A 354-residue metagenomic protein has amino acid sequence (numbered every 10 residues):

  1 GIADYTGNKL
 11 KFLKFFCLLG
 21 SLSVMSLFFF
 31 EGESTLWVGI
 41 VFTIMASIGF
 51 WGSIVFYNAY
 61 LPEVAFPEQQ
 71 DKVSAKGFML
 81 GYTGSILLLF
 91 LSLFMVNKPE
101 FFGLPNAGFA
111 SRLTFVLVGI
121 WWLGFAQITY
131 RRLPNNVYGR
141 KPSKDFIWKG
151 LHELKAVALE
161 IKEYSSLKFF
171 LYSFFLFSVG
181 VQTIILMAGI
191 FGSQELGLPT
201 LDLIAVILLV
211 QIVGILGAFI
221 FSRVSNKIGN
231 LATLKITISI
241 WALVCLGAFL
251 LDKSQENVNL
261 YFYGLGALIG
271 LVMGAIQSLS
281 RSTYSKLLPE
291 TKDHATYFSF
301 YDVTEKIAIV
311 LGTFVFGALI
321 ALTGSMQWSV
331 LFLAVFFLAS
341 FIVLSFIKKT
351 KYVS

Functional and structural regions predicted by a protein language model:
G1-N8, L216-N230, I320: Helix-to-loop junctions at the C-terminal end of transmembrane segments in multipass secondary transporters
K14-E33, S239-E256: C-terminal ends and interior cores of transmembrane alpha-helices in multi-pass membrane transporters/permeases
S23, S34-S53, N259-I276: Hydrophobic core of transmembrane alpha-helices in multi-pass small-molecule transporters, especially MFS/SLC-type
M95-I120, A318-F337: A membrane-interface helix-boundary motif in multi-pass transporters
W121-R132, I276, L311, A318 (+1 more regions): Multi-pass alpha-helical transporter architecture, strongest for 12-TM Major Facilitator/SLC carriers used
P134-Y172: Juxtamembrane intracellular "pre-TM" segments in multi-pass secondary transporters
L186-V206: Short amphipathic helix-loop junctions that connect adjacent transmembrane helices in Major Facilitator Superfamily/SLC
L231-S278: C-terminal transmembrane helical hairpin of 12-TM major facilitator-type secondary transporters
